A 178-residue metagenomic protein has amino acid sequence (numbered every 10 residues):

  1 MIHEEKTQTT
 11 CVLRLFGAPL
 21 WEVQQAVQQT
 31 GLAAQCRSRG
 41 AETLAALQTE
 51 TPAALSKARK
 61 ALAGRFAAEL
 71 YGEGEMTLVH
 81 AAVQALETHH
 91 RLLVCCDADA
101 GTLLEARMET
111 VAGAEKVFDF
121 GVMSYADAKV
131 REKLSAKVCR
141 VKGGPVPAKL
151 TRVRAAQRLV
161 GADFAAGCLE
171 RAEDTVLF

Functional and structural regions predicted by a protein language model:
M1-I2, L47: Hydrophobic structural packing positions in well-ordered secondary structure
I2-E5, V12, F16-T30, P52-F178: Short alpha-helical segments enriched in small residues
Q35-G40: Short beta-strand
A41-T51: A generic structural motif
